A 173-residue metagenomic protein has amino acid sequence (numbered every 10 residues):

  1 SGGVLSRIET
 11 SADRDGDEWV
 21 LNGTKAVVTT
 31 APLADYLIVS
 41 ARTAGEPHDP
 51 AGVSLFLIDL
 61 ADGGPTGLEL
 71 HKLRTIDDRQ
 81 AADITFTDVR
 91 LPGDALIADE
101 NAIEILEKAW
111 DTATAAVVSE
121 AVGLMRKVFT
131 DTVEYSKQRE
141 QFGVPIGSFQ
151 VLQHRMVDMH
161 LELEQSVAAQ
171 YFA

Functional and structural regions predicted by a protein language model:
S1-G3, V27-T30, E46-P47, L73-Q80: Short Gly/Pro-enriched turn/cap motifs at secondary-structure boundaries
S6-I8, L33-D35, D49-G52, G64 (+3 more regions): A generic structural signal for well-ordered coil/turn residues at beta-strand boundaries that shape enzyme active-site
A12-D13: A structural signal for short hydrophobic beta-strand segments in well-ordered beta-sheet cores
T24-L68: A short core secondary-structure module
L68-E164: Glycine-rich beta->alpha junctions and the first turn(s) of the following alpha-helix
